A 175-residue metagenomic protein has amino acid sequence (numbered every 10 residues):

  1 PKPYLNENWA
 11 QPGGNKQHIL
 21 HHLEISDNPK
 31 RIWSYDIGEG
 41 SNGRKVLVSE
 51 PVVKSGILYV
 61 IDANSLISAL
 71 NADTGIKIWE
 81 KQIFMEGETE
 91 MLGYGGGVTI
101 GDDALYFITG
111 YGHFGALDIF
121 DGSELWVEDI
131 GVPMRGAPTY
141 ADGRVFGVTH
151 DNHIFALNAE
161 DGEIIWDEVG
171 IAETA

Functional and structural regions predicted by a protein language model:
P1-I32: Blade/loop signatures of beta-propeller domains
N6-E7, S55-G56, D102-D103, D142-G143: Short coil/turn segments that connect the beta-strands within blades of beta-propeller domains
W33-V52, E80-T99, L125-D142, H150 (+1 more regions): Extracytoplasmic beta-rich repeat domains
D62-A63, D102, T109-G110, T149-H150: Structural signature of WD-repeat beta-propellers
N71-T74, D118-G122, N158-D161: Short loop/turn segments that connect beta-strands within beta-propeller blades
